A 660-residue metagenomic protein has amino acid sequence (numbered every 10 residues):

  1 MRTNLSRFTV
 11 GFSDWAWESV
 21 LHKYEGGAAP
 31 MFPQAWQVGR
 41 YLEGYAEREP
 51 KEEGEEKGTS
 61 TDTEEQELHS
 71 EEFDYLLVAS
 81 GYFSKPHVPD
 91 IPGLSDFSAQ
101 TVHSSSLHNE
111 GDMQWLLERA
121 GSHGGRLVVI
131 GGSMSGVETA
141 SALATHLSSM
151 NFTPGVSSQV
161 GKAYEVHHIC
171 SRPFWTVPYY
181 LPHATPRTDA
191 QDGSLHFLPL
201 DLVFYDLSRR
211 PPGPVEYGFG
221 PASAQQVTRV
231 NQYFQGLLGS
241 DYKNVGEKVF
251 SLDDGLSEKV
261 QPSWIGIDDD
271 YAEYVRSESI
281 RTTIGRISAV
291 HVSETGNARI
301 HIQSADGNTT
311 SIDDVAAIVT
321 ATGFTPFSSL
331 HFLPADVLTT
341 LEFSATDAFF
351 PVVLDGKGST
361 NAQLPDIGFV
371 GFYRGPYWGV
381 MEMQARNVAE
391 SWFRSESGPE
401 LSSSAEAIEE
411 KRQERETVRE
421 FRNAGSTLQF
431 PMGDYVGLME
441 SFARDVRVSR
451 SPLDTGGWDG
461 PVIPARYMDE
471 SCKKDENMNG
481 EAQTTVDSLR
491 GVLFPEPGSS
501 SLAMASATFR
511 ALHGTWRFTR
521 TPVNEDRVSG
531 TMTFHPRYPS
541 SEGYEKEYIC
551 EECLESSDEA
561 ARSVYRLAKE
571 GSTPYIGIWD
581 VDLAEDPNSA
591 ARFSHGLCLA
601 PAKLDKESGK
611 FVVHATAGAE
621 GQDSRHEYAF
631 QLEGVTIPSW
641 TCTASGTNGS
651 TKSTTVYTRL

Functional and structural regions predicted by a protein language model:
M1, A29-A184, E216-E409, N423 (+8 more regions): Flavin (primarily FAD) cofactor-binding/catalytic cores of flavoenzymes
M1-A16, T176-F197: Conserved N-terminal glycine-rich FAD pyrophosphate-binding loop of Rossmann-like flavoproteins
F73, Y164, H168, Y180-P214: Eukaryote-biased recognition of long, low-complexity, charge-rich segments
S149-N151, A184-Q191, D586-A590: Internal, charge-rich low-complexity segments
Q413-R415: Extended repeat-based interaction scaffolds and adjacent low-complexity, acidic/S/T/P-biased segments that form broad
P497-L660: Soluble ligand-binding/transfer domains with enclosed cavities or grooves
